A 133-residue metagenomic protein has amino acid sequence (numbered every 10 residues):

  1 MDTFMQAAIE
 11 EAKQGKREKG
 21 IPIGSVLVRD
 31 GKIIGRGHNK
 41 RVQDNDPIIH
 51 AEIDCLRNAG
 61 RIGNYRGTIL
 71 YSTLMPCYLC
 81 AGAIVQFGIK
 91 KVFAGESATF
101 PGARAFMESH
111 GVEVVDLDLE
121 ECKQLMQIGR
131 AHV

Functional and structural regions predicted by a protein language model:
M1-E18: Short, basic/aromatic recognition patches
E11, L125-G129: Residues that form generic nucleotide/phosphate-binding pockets
E18-P22, Y65-G67: Short secondary-structure junction motifs
P22-I23, G102: Alpha-helix N-cap and coil->helix boundary residues
I23-G31: Short beta-strand scaffold segments in enzyme catalytic cores
G35-M126: Zn2+-dependent cytidine deaminase-like catalytic core
A131-V133: Conserved small/polar residues in nucleotide/adenosyl-binding loops
